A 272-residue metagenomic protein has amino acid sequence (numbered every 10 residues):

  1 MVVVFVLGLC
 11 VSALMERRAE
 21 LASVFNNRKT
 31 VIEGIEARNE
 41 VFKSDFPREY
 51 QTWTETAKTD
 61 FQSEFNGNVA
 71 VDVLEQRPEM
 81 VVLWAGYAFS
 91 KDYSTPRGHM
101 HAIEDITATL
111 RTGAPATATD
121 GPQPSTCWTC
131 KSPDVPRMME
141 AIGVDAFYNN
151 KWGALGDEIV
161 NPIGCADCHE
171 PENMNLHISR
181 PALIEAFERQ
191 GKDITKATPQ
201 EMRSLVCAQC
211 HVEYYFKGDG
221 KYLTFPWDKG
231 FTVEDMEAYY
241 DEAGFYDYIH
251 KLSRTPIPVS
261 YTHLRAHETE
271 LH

Functional and structural regions predicted by a protein language model:
M1-L155, L176, R189-P199, K217-K221: N-terminal export/targeting leaders of redox proteins
T109-R111, Y239-E242, A266: Short amphipathic alpha-helical surface micro-motifs
Q123-P133, E158-E172, M202-Y215, R265: C-type cytochrome heme c attachment motif
V144-D145, P181-E185, F225: Short, glycine/acidic-rich hinge or "gate" loops at secondary-structure transitions that mediate conformational
D157-T195: Long, hydrophobic, well-ordered secondary-structure blocks that form the structural core and pocket-lining surfaces
A197-P258: Glycine-rich (often Gly-Gly/Gly-Pro-rich) flexible segments and glycine-rich loop motifs, frequently accented by
T262-T269: Conserved small/polar residues in nucleotide/adenosyl-binding loops
H272: Gly/Pro- and small hydrophobic-enriched strand-loop and loop-to-helix capping segments that sit at the rims
